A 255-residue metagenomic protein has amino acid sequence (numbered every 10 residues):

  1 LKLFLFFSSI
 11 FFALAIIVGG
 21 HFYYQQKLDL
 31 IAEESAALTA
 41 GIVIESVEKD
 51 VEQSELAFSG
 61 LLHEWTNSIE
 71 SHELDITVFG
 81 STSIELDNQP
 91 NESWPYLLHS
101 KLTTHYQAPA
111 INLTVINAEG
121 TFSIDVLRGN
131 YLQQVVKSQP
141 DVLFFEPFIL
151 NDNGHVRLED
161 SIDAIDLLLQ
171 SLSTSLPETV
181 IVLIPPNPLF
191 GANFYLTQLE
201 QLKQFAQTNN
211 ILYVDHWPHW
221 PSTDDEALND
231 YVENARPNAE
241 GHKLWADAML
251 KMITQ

Functional and structural regions predicted by a protein language model:
L1-D75, T254: N-terminal secretory targeting modules
I42-T114: Serine-esterase "nucleophile elbow" of acetyl-processing enzymes
G60-E64, I124-V135, I165-S171: Alpha-helical scaffolding within the catalytic cores of extracellular/periplasmic polymer-degrading hydrolases
D75-F79, N112-N117, D141-P147, V180-P185 (+1 more regions): Structural recognition of the beta-strand scaffold that forms the well-ordered cores of secreted hydrolase catalytic
D125-D160: Oxyanion-hole/transition-state-stabilizing segment in secreted/luminal serine hydrolases and related acyltransferases
E146-L150, S171-K203: Active-site segments of SGNH/GDSL-like serine hydrolases that catalyze O-acetyl group transfer/hydrolysis on lipids
L158-L168, L196-E200: Charged helix-capping and loop-helix junction motifs
F190-Q255: Catalytic His-Asp segment of secreted/periplasmic serine-dependent ester chemistry enzymes
